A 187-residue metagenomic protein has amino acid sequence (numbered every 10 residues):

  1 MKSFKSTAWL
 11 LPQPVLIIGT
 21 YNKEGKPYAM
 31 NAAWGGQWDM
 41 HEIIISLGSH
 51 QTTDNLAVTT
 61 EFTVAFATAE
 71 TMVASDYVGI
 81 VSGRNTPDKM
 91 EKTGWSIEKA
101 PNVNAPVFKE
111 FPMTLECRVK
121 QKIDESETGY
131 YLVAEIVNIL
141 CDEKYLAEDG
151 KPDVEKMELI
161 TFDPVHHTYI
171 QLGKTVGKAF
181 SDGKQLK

Functional and structural regions predicted by a protein language model:
M1-K187: Basic, polyanion-binding surface patches
